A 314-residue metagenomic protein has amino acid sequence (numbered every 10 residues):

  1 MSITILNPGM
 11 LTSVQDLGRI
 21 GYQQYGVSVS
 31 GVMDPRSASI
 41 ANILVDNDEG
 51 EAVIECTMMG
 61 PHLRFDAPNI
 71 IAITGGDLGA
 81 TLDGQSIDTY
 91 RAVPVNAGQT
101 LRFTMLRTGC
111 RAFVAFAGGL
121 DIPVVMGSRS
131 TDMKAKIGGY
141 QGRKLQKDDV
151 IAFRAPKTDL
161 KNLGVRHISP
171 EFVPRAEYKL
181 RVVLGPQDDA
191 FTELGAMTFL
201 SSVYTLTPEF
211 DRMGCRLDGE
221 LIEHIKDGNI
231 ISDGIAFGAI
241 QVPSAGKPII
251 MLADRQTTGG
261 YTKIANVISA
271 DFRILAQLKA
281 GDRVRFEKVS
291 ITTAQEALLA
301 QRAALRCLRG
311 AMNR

Functional and structural regions predicted by a protein language model:
M1-R314: Conserved "landmark" site that anchors the functional core of diverse proteins
